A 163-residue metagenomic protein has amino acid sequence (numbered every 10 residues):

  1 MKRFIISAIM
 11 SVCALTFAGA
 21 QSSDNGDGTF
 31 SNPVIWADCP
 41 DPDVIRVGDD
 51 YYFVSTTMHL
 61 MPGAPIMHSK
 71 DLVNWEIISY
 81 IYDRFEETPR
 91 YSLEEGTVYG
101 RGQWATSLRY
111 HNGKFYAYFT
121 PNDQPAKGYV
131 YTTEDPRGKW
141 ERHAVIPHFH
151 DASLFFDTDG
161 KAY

Functional and structural regions predicted by a protein language model:
M1-F4: Positively charged n-region of N-terminal signal peptides that target proteins for export
S7-T16: Bacterial N-terminal signal peptides
G19-Y163: Carbohydrate-active catalytic/glycan-binding domains of CAZyme proteins, especially the secreted or lumenal ectodomains
